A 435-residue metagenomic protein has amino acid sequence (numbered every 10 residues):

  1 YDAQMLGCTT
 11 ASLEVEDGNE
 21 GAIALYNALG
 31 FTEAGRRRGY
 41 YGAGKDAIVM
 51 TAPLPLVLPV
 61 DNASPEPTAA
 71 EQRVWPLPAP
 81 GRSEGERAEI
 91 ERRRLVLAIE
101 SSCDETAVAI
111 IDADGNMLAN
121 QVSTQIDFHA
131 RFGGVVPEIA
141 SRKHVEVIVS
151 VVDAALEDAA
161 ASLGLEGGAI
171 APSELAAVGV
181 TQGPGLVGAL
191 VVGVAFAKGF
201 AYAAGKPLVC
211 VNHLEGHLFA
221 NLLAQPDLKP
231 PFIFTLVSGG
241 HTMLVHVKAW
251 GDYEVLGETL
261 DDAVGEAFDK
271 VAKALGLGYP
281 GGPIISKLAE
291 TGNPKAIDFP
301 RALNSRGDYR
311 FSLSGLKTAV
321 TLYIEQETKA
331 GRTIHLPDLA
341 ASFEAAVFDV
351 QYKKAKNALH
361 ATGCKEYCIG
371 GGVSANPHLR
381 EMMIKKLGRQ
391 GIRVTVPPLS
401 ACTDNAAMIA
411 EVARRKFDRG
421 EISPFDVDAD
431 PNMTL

Functional and structural regions predicted by a protein language model:
Y1-T10: Conserved acyl-CoA
T9-S12, E16-I23, L29, G39-P78 (+1 more regions): C-terminal "cap" of GNAT-fold acetyltransferases
R73, G85-R94, I99-S102, A109 (+5 more regions): A short helix-loop
I90-R92, C210-I233, V412: Conserved phosphate-binding catalytic cores of ATP/NTP-utilizing and phosphoryl-transfer enzymes
R93-E174, V180-P184, H213, H217: N-terminal beta-alpha supersecondary unit
G168-I170, K287-Y367, N376-I392, F417: A contiguous, well-structured pocket-lining segment that forms one wall/lid of small-molecule binding clefts in soluble
C210-V211, I384-I409: Conserved phosphate-binding/catalytic loops in two-lobed NTP-binding clefts
H217, P397-L435: Glycine-rich phosphate-binding/hydrolytic loop that grips phosphoryl groups
